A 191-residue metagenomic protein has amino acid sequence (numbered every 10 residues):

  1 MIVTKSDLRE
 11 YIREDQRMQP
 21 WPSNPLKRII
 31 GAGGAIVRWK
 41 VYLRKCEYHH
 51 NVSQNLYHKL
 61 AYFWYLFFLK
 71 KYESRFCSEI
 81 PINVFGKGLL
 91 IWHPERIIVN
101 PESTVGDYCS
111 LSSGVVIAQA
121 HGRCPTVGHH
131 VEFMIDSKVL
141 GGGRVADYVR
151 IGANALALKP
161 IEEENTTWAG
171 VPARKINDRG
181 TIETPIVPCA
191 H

Functional and structural regions predicted by a protein language model:
M1-F76, G180-H191: Terminal amphipathic alpha-helical/low-complexity segments used for targeting or macromolecular assembly
I2, I12, I29-I30, I36 (+10 more regions): Weak global preference for isoleucine
W39, R44-C46, Y72-E79, R96-P101 (+3 more regions): Short, charged low-complexity intrinsically disordered segments located at boundaries of structured domains
L56-E102, Y108: Short linear elements at protein peripheries
K87-G88, W92-E95, N100-P101, G106-D107 (+10 more regions): Left-handed beta-helix
